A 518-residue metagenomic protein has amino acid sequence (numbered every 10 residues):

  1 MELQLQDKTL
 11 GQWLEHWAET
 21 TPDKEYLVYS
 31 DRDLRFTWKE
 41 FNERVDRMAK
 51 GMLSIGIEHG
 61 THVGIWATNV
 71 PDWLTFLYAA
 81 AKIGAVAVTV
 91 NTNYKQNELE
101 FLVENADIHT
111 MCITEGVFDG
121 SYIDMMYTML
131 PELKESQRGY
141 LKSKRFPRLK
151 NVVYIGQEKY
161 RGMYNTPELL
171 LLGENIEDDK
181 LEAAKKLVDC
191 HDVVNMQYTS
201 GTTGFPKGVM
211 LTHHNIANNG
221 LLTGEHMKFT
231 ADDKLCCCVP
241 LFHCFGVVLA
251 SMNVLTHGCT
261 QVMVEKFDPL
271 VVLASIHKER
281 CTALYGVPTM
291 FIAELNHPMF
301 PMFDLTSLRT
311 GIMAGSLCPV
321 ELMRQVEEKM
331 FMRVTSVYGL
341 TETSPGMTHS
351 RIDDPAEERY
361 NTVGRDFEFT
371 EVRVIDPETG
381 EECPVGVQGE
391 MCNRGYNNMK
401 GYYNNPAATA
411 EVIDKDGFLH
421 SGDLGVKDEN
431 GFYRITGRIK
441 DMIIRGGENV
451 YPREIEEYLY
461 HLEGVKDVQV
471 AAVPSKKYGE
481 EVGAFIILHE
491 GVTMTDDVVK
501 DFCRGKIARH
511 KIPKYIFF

Functional and structural regions predicted by a protein language model:
W13-T37, K159-Y160: AMP-dependent adenylate-forming
P22-E25, R145-L149, V153-Y160, Y164-Y198 (+2 more regions): Conserved pre-ATP/AMP-binding loop-to-beta segment of ANL
Y26-V70, L74-Y78, K95-E100, N165-E174 (+2 more regions): Conserved AMP-binding/adenylate-forming core of the ANL superfamily
R35-K39, K185-L187, H191-N218: Conserved AMP-binding A3 loop
I83-L171, E490: Structural core segment of the AMP-binding/adenylate-forming
Y94-E104, I113-E115, L284, G395 (+4 more regions): AMP-binding/adenylate-forming catalytic core of the ANL superfamily
L171, L273, K278-G286, L295-E358 (+1 more regions): Gly/Ser/Thr-rich phosphate-binding loop
A217-K234, F242-A283, F291-A293, H297-P298: Conserved AMP-binding/adenylation subdomain of ANL enzymes
